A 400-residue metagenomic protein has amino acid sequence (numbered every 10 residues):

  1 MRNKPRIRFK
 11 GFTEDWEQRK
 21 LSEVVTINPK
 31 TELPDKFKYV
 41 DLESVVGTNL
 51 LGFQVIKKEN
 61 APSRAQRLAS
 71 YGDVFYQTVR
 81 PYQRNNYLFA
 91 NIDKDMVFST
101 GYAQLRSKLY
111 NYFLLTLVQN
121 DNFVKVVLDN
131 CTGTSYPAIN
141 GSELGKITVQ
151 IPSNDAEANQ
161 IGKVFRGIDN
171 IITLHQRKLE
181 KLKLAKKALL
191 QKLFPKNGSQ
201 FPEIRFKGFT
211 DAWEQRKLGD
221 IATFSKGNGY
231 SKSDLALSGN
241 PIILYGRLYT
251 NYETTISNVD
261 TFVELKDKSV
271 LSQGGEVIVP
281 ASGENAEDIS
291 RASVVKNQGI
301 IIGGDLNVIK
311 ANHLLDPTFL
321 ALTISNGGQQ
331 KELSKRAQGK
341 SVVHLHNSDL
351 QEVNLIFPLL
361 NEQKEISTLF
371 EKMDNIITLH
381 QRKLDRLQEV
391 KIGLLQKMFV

Functional and structural regions predicted by a protein language model:
M1-E17, I147, N154-E214, N361-V400: Amphipathic alpha-helical segments with low aromatic content
R2-N3, M96-G101, T132-E157, I300-L306 (+1 more regions): A short glycine-rich beta-alpha junction/loop motif
I7-K10, A103-R106, K146-Q150, I204-K207 (+3 more regions): Short, well-ordered beta-strand elements within core beta-sheets of diverse protein domains
R8-T31, R205-G227, E352: Non-catalytic DNA-recognition/assembly elements of restriction-modification systems
S22-P29, E43-Y71, G219-S231, G246-E276: Sequence-specific dsDNA recognition surfaces
D35-V55, Y71-F98, Y112-L117, K125-D129 (+4 more regions): Short, ligand-facing micro-motifs at secondary-structure edges
V45, L144, F194, L248 (+1 more regions): Hydrophobic pocket-lining residues within nucleotide cofactor-binding pockets
